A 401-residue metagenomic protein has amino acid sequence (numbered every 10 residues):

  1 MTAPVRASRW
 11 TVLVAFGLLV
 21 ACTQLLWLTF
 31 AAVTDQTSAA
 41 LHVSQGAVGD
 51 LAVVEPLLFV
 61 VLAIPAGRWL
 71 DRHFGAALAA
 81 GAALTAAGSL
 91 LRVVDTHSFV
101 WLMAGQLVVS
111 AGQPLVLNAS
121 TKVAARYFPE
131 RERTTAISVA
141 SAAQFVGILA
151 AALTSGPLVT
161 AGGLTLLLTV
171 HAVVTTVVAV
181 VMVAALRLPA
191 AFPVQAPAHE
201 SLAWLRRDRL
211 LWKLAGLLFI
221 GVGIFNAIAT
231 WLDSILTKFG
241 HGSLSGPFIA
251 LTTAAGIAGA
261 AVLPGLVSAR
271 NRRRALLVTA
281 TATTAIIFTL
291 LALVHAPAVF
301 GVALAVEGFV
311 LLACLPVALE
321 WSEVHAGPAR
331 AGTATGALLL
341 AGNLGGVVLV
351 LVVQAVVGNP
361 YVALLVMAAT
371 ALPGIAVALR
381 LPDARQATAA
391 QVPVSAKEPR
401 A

Functional and structural regions predicted by a protein language model:
T2-R6, R187-A215, K397: Juxtamembrane intracellular "pre-TM" segments in multi-pass secondary transporters
F30-A31, L210-A260: Extracytoplasmic gate region of multi-pass secondary transporters
V61-H97: Conserved MFS/SLC helix-loop-helix module at the cytosolic interface between two early adjacent transmembrane helices
L62-F74, G259-R272: Helix-to-loop junctions at the C-terminal end of transmembrane segments in multipass secondary transporters
G105-A143: Cytoplasmic helix-loop-helix junction between adjacent transmembrane helices in 12-TM secondary transporters
V139-R187: Helix-loop-helix hairpin linking two adjacent transmembrane segments in secondary transporters
R273-A318: C-terminal transmembrane helical hairpin of 12-TM major facilitator-type secondary transporters
E323-N359, M367: A late C-terminal transmembrane helix in Major Facilitator Superfamily
